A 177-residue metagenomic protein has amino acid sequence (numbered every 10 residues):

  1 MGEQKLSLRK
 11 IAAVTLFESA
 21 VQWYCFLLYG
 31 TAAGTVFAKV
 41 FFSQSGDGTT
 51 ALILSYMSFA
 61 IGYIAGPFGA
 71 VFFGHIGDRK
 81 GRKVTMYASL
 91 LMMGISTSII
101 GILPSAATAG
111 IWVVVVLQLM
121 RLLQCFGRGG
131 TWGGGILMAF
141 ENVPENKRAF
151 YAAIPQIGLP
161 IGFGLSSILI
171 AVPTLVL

Functional and structural regions predicted by a protein language model:
A33-F68, M86, V115: Extracellular/periplasmic helix-loop-helix junction of adjacent transmembrane segments in MFS-like secondary
S43, L91-G110: C-terminal ends and interior cores of transmembrane alpha-helices in multi-pass membrane transporters/permeases
Y56-H75, S89-S98, I161, L165-S167: Central cavity-lining transmembrane alpha-helices of secondary-active solute carriers, predominantly the Major
R79-L91: Cytoplasmic membrane-interface "Motif A"-like loop-to-helix N-cap segments of 12-TM Major Facilitator Superfamily
I102-L103, T108-G130: Hydrophobic core of transmembrane alpha-helices in multi-pass small-molecule transporters, especially MFS/SLC-type
G127-R128, K147-L175: Glycine-rich segments within core transmembrane alpha-helices of 12-TM secondary carriers
G130-V143: Intracellular juxtamembrane helix-capping segments at the cytosolic ends of symmetry-related transmembrane helices
